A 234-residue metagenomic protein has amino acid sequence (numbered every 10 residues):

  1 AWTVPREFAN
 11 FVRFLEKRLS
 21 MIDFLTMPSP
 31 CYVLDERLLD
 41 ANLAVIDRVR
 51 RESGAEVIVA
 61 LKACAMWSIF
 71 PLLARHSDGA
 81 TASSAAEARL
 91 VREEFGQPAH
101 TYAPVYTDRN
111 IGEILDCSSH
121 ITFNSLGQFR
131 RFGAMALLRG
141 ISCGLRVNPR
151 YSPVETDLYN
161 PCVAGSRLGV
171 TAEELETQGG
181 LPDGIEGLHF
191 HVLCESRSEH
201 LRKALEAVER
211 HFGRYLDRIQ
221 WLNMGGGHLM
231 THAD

Functional and structural regions predicted by a protein language model:
P5-F11: Cationic, amphipathic, low-complexity segments that mediate targeting or membrane/lipid association
L15-R18, L38: Active-site anion-handling motifs in enzyme catalytic cores
L19-Y32: Generic N-terminal amphipathic, Lys/Arg-enriched alpha-helix
M21-I22, P153, Q220-A233: Flexible glycine/acidic-rich beta-alpha junction loops that bind and position SAM and/or redox cofactors in anaerobic
D35-E36, A41-N42: An N-terminal, well-structured beta->alpha segment
N42-R51: A short, N-terminal amphipathic alpha-helix
A55-W221: Active-site-proximal beta-alpha core segment in soluble small-molecule metabolic enzymes
